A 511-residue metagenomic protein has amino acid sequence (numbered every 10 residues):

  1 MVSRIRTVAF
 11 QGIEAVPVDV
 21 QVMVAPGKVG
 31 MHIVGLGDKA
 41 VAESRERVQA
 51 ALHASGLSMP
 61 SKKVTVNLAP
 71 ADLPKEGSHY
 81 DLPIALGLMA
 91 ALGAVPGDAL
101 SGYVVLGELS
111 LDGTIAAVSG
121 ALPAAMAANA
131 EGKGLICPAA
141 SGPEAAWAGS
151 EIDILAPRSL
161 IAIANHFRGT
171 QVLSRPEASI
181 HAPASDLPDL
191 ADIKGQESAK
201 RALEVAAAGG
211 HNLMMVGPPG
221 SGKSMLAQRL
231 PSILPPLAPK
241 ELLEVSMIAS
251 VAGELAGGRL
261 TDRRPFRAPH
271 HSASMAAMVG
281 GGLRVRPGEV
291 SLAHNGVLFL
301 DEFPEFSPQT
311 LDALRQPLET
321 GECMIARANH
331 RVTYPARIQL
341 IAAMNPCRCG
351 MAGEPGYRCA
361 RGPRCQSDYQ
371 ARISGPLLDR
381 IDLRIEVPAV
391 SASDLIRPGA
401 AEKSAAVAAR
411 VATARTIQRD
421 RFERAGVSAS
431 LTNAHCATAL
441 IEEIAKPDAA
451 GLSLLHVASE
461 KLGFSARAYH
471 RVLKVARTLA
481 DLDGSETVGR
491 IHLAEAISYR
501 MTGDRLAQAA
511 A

Functional and structural regions predicted by a protein language model:
M1-M214, P218-S224, A326, Y469 (+1 more regions): Peripheral, non-AAA+ core regions of ATP-driven protein-machinery
V34-R45, P60, N67-G77, V285 (+1 more regions): Basic, amphipathic alpha-helical bundle interface domains used for macromolecular binding and assembly
M59-K62, A99-L100, A130, G149-S150 (+9 more regions): Short loop/turn elements that form and flank the Walker-type P-loop nucleotide-binding site in RecA-like NTPase cores
D112, L300-S307, G350: Catalytic P-loop NTPase motifs of RecA-like helicase/translocase cores
E204-A206, R259-L260, P265, H270-L298 (+1 more regions): Conserved alpha-helical scaffold flanking the Walker A/P-loop in AAA+ ATPase domains
M215-G258, T320: Walker A/P-loop
E241-A276, G281-G282, A429-A439, A466 (+1 more regions): Conserved inter-motif catalytic segment of the P-loop NTP-binding fold
N295, D301-E302, A313: Walker B catalytic acidic pair
